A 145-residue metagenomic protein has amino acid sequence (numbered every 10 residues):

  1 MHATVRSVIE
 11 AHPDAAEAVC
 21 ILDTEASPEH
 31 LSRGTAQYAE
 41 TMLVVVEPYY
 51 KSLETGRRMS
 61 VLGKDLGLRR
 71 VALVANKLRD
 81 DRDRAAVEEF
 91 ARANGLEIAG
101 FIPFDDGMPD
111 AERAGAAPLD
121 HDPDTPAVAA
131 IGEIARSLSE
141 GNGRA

Functional and structural regions predicted by a protein language model:
T4-S32: Switch II (G3) loop of P-loop NTPases
V5, D23, G56, I102 (+1 more regions): Residue-level signature of catalytic and energy-coupling elements of molecular machines, predominantly ATP/GTP-dependent
A11-A15, T35-Q37, D65-G67: Conserved catalytic network of the ASCE P-loop NTPase/AAA+ motor domain
P13-E17, T24-E25, Y38-R57, D81: Conserved Switch II/interswitch segment of TRAFAC-class P-loop GTPases
L22, V44, A72-A75: Structural beta-sheet core signal
Q37-E40, V61, A91: Glycine-rich, phosphate-binding/catalytic loops in enzymes
T55-M59, A86-V87: Short alpha-helix in the alpha/beta-hydrolase fold that links the catalytic acid
D65-A145: C-terminal lobe/tail of nucleotide-utilizing enzymes
